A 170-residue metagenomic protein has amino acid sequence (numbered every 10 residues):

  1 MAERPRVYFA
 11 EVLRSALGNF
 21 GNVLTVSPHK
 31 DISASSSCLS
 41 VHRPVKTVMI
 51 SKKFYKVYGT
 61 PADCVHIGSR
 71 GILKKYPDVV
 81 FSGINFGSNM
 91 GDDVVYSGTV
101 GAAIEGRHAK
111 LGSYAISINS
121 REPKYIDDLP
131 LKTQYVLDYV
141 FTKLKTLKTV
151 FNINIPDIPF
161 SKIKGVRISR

Functional and structural regions predicted by a protein language model:
M1-E11: Short acidic, Gly/Ser-rich segments with clustered Asp/Glu that frequently serve as metal-coordination loops in enzyme
V12-G71, K75-Y76: A cross-family phosphate/adenosyl-ligand binding-site feature
S27, Y58, S82-N85, I116-S117 (+1 more regions): Short beta-strand segments
V79: Short, Asp-centered acidic motifs that coordinate Mg2+ and/or phosphate in catalytic or ligand-binding sites
S88-S97: Glycine/threonine-rich flexible loop motifs
R107-L129: Glycine-rich phosphate/pyrophosphate-binding loops and their adjacent beta-strand/loop elements at enzyme active sites
D128-R170: Electrostatically charged, flexible surface regions
